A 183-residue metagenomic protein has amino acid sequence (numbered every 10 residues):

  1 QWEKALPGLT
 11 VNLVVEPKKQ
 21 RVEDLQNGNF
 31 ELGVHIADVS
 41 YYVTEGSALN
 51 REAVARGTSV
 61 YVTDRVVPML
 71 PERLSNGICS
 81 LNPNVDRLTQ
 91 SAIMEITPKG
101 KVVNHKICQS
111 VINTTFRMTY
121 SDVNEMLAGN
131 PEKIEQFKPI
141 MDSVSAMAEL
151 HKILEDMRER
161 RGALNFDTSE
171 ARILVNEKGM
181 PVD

Functional and structural regions predicted by a protein language model:
Q1, P7, K19-D183: Conserved, carboxylate-rich catalytic/transport cores that coordinate ions
